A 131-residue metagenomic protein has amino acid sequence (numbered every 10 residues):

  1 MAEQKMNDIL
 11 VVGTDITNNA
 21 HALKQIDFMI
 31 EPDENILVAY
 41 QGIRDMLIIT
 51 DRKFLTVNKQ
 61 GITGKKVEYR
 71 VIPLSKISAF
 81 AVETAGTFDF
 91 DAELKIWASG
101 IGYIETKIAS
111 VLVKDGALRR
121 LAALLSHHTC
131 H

Functional and structural regions predicted by a protein language model:
A2-K24, I62-H131: Acidic, Ser/Thr- and proline-rich intrinsically disordered linker/docking segments of eukaryotic scaffolds
A20-G42: The phosphoinositide-binding surface of pleckstrin homology
I36-V38, D45-M46, R70, L94: Residue-level detector of beta-strand structural context in well-folded domains
V38-T63: Conserved beta-hairpin
